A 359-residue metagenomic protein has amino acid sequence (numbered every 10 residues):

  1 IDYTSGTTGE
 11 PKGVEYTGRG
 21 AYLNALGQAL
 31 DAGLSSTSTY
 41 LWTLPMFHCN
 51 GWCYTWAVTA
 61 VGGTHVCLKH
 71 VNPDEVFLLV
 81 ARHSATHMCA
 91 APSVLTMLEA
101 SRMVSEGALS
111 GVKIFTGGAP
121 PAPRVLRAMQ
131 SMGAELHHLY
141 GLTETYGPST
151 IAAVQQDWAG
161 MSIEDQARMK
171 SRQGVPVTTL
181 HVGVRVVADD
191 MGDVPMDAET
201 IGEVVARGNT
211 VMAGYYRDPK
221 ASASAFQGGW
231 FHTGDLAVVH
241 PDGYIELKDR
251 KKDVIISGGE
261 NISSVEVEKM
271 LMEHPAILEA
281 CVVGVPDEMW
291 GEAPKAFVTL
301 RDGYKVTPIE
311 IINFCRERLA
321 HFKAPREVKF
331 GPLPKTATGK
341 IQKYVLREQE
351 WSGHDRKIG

Functional and structural regions predicted by a protein language model:
I1-L23: Conserved AMP-binding A3 loop
K12-E15, W42, T64-H70, H137: Short beta-strand->loop structural element characteristic of the AMP-binding/adenylate-forming
Y22-T39, F47-H87, S101-R102, G183: Conserved AMP-binding/adenylation subdomain of ANL enzymes
A60, R82-A90, E99-M169, T178 (+2 more regions): Gly/Ser/Thr-rich phosphate-binding loop
V80, M88, G208, A213-G214 (+4 more regions): AMP-binding/adenylate-forming catalytic core of the ANL superfamily
G118, G141, G174, D235 (+1 more regions): Active-site glycine-centered loops adjacent to acidic/histidine catalytic or metal-binding residues that shape
P176-V205, P241-D242, Y304-P308, Q342: Conserved beta-loop-beta connector loops within the AMP-binding
Q349-G359: Acidic/polar alpha-helix N-cap and adjacent early helical turns within long charge-rich amphipathic helices/linkers
